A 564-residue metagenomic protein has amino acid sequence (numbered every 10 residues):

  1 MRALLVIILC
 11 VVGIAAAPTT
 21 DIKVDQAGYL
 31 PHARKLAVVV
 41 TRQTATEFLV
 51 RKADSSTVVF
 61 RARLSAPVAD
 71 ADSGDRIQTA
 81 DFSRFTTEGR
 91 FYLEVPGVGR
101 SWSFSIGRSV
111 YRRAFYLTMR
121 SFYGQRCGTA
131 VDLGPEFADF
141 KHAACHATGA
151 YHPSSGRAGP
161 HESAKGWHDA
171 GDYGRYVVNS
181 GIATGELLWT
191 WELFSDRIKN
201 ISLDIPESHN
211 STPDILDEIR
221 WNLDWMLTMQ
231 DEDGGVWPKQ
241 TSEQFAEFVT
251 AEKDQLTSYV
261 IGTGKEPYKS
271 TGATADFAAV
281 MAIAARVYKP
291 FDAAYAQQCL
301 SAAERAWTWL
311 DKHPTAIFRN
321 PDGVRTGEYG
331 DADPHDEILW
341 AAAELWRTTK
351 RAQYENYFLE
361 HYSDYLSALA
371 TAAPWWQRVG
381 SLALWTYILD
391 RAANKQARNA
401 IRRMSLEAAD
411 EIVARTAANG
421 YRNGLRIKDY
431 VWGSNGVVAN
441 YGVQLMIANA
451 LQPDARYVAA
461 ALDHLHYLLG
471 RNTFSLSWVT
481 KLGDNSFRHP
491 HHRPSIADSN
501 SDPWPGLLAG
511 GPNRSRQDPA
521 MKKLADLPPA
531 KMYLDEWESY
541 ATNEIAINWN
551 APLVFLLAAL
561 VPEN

Functional and structural regions predicted by a protein language model:
A3, I7-T20: Bacterial Sec-dependent signal peptides at the C-terminal "C-region" and cleavage site
K23-V98, R108, R120-G181, G185 (+6 more regions): Aromatic (Trp/Tyr) and acidic
T190-R197, M229, D233, A284 (+3 more regions): A short secondary-structure junction motif
I198-P206, V236-P238, A294: Short, glycine/acidic-rich hinge or "gate" loops at secondary-structure transitions that mediate conformational
E207, S211: Acidic, glycine-anchored loop motifs typical of Ca2+
P213-V236: Carboxylate/His-rich catalytic cores and anion/metal-binding grooves
V280-Y329, A343, I388-A392: C-terminal transactivation domains of fungal Zn(2)-Cys(6)
T371-W375: Zinc-dependent metallopeptidase catalytic helix centered on the HExxH motif and its immediate flanking segment
